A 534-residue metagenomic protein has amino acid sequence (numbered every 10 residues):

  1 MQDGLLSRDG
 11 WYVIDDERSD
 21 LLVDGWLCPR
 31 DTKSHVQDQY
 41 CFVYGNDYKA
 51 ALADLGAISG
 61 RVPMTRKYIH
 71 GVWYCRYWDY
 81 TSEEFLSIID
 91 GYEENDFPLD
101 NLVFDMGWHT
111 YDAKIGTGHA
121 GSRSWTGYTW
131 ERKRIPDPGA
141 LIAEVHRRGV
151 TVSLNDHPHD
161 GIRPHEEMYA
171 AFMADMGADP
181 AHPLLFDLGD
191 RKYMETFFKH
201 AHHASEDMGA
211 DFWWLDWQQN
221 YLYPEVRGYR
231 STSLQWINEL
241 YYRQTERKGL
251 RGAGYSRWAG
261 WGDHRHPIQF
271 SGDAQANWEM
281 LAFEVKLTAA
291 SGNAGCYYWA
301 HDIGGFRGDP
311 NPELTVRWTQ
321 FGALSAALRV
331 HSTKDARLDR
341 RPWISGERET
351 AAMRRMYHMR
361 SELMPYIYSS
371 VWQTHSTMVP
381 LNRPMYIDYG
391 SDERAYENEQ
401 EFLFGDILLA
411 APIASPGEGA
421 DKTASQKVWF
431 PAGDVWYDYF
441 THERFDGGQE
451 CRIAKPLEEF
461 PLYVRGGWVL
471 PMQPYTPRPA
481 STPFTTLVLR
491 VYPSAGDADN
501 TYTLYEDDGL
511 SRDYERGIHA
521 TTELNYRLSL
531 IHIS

Functional and structural regions predicted by a protein language model:
M1-E459, R465: Catalytic-domain carbohydrate-binding cleft regions of carbohydrate-active enzymes
Y357-T377, Y439-A520: Catalytic cores of secreted or luminal carbohydrate-active enzymes
I531-S534: Conserved small/polar residues in nucleotide/adenosyl-binding loops
